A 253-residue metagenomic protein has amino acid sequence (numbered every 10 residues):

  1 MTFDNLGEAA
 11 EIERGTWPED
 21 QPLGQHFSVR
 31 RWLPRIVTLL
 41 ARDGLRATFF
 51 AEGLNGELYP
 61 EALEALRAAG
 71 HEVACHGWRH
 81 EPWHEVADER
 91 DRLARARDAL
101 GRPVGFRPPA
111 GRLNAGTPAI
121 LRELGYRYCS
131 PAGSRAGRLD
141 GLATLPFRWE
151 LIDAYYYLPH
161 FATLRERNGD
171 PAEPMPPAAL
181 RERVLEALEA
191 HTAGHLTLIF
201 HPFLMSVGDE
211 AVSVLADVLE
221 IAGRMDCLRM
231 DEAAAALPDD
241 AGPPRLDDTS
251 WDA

Functional and structural regions predicted by a protein language model:
M1-G105, A110-I152, A178-L198, S206-A253: Catalytic alpha-helical scaffold of carbohydrate-active enzymes acting on polysaccharides/glycoconjugates
D153-E189: Aromatic-anchored helix/helix-loop segment that forms the rim or "lid" of small-molecule/cofactor binding pockets
H201: Conserved strand-to-loop "acid loop" that flanks and positions the catalytic carboxylate
